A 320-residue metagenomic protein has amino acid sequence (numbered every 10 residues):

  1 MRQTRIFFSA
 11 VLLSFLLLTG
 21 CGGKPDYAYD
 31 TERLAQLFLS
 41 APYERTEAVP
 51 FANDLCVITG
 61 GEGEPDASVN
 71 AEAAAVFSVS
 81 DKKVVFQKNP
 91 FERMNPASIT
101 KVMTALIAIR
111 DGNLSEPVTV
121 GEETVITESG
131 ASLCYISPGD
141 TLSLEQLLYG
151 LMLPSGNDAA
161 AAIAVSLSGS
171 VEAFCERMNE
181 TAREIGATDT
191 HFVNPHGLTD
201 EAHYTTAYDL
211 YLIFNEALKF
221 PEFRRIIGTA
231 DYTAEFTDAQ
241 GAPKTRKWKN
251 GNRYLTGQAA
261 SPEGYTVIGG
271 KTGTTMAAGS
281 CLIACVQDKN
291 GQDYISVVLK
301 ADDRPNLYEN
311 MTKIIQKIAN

Functional and structural regions predicted by a protein language model:
M1-F8: Bacterial N-terminal signal peptides that target proteins for export
L17-G20: C-terminal motif of bacterial Sec signal peptides marking the signal peptidase cleavage site
P25-A71, S170-N320: Penicillin-recognizing serine hydrolase domain
D81-K82, N95-V118, L210: Active-site SXXK
K83-V84, T275: Hydrophobic "anchor" residues
Q87-M94, A131-P138, Q146-G150, A160-G169 (+3 more regions): Second-shell loop/turn segments in exported
T100, N113-S137, T229-E235: Short, glycine/proline-biased beta-turn/loop segments that scaffold the active-site neighborhood
S129-A161, T245-A260: Conserved catalytic neighborhood of penicillin-recognizing serine enzymes
